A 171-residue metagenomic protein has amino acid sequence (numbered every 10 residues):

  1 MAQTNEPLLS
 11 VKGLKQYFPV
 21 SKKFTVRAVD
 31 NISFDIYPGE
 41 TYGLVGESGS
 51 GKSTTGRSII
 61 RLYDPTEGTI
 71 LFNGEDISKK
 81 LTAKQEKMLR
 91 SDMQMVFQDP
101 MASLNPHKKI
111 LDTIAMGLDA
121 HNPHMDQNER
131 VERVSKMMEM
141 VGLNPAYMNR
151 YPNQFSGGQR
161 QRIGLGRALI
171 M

Functional and structural regions predicted by a protein language model:
K23, I77-Q94, A120, Q127: ABC ATPase NBD coupling module
V45-G46: The feature captures the beta-strand-to-loop junction immediately N-terminal to the Walker
I60: Helix-to-loop junction immediately C-terminal to a conserved catalytic motif
G68-K79: Conserved ABC transporter NBD signature motif
D76, N128-A146: Conserved ABC ATPase "signature" region
Y151-F155, Q159: Conserved ABC ATPase signature
